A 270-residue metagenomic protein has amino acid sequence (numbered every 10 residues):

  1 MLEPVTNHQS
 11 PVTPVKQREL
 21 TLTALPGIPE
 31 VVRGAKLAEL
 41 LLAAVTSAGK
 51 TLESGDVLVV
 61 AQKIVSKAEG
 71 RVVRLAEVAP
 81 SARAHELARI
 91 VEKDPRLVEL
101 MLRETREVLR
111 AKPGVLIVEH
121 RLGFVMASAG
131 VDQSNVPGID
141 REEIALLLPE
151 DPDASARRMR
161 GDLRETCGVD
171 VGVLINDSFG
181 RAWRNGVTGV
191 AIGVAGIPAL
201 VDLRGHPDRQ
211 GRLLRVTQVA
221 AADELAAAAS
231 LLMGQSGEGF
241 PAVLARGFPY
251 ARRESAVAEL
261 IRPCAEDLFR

Functional and structural regions predicted by a protein language model:
L2, P14-V57: N-terminal glycine-/serine-/threonine-rich phosphate-binding loop
H8-P11: Intrinsically disordered, low-complexity proline-rich regions
Q17-P29, Q62, V72-V78, R83-L147 (+2 more regions): A structural signal for small-residue-enriched, beta-sheet-centric alpha/beta enzyme cores and oligomeric scaffold folds
A35-K50, D151-V169: Phosphate-interacting basic helix/loop segments used at nucleotide- and nucleic-acid interfaces
A43-A44, T51-R83: N-terminal low-complexity or amphipathic/hydrophobic leaders
